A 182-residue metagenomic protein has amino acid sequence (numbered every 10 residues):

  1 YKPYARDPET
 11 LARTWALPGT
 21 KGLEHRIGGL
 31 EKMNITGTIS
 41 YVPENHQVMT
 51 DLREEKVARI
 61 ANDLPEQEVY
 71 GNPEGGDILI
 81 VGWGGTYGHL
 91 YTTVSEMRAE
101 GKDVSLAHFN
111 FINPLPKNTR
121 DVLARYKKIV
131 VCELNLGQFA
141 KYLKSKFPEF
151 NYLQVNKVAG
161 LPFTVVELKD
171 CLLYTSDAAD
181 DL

Functional and structural regions predicted by a protein language model:
Y1-S176: Flexible, low-complexity linker and terminal segments
D177-L182: A short, hydrophobic C-terminal helix/tail in secreted or cell-surface proteins
